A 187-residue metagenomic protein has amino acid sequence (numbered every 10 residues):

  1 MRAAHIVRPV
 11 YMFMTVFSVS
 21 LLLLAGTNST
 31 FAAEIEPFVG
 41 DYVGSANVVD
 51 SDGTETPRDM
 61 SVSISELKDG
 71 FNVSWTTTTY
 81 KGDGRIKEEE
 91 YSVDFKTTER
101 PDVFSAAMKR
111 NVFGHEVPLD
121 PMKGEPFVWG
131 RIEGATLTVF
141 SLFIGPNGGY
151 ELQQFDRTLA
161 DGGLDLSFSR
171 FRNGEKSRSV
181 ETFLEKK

Functional and structural regions predicted by a protein language model:
M1-R2, G26-A33: Basic/polar N-terminal segments that are highly enriched at the extreme N-terminus, encompassing both cleavable
M1-V10: N-terminal secretory signal peptides that target proteins for export/translocation
H5, V16-S18, E36: Generic extreme N-terminus detector
F13-G26: Bacterial N-terminal signal peptides
T30-V43, E66, R131: N-terminal helix-cap/turn-to-beta initiation motif at the start of protein domains
S45-D52, T56-P57, D69, T79-K187: Calycin-type beta-barrel ligand-binding domains and close structural analogs
R58-V62: Active-site-adjacent core segments of small-molecule enzymes
V73-W75: Single-residue "anchor" positions within short linear motifs
